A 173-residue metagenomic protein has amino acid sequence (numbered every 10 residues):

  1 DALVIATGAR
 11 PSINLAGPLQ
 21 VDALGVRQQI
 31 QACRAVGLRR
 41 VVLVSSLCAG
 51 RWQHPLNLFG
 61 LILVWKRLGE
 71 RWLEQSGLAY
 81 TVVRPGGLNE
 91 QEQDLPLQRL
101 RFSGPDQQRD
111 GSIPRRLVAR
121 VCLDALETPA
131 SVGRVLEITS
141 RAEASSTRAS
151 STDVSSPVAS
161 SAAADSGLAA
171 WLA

Functional and structural regions predicted by a protein language model:
D1-A35, G50: NAD(P)H-binding glycine-rich loop region in Rossmannoid oxidoreductase-like domains and their noncatalytic homologs
A9-P11, R34-R40, L47-D153, P157-L172: Oxidoreductase cofactor-interface core, primarily capturing Rossmann-like NAD(P)-dependent enzymes
